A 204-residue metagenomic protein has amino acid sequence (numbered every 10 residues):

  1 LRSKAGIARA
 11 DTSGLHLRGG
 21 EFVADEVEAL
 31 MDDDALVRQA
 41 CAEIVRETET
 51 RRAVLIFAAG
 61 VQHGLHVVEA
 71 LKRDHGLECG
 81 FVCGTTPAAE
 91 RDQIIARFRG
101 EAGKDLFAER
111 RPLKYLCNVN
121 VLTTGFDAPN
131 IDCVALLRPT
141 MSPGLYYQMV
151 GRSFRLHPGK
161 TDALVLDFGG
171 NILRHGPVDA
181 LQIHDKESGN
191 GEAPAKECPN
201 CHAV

Functional and structural regions predicted by a protein language model:
L1, H75-E78, P129-C133, G159-L164: Short glycine-/polar-rich loops that comprise or flank the Walker A/P-loop and associated switch/sensor motifs
L1-A58, G189-N190: Conserved interdomain linker/interface between the two RecA-like ATPase lobes of SF2 helicase motors
I7-T12, V61-Q62, T86-A88, L122-T124 (+3 more regions): Conserved nucleotide-binding/hydrolysis micro-motifs of P-loop NTPases
D34-R38, A88, D92, V119 (+3 more regions): Amphipathic alpha-helical transducer elements in NTP-driven molecular machines
E43-E47, A70, R97, E101 (+1 more regions): A generic secondary-structure signal
L55, G64-E69, H75-T124: Conserved helicase ATPase core of P-loop NTP-dependent helicases/translocases
G100-G103, R111, G144-Q148, R152-V204: C-terminal helicase lobe
K114-A135, S142, M149-R155: SF2 helicase motor core recognition
